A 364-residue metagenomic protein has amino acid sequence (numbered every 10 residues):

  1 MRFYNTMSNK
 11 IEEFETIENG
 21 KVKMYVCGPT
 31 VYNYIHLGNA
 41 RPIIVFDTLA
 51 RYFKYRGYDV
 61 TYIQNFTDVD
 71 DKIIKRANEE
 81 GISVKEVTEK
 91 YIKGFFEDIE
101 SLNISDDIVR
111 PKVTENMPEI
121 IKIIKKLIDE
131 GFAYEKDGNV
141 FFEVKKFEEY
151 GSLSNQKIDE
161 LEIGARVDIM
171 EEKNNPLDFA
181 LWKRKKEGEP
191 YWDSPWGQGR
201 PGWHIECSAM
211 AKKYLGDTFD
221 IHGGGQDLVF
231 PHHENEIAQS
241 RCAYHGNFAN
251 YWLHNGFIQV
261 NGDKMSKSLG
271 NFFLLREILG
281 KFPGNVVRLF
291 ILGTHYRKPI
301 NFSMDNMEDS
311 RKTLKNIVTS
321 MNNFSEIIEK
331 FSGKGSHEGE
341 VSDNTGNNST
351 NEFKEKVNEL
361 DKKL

Functional and structural regions predicted by a protein language model:
M1-T30, D47, E119-S325: Alpha-helical recognition segments enriched in aromatics with Gly/Pro capping that present substrate-recognition
S8-E13, I17-S105: N-terminal, positively charged nucleic-acid-binding surface of large information/translation enzymes
G57-V60, S101-I108, A133, T218 (+1 more regions): Surface-exposed helix-capping loop/turn segments at secondary-structure junctions
Y62, D107-P111, H222-G224: Short catalytic-loop micro-motif centered on adjacent basic/acidic residues
Y62, T88, N175, F353-V357: Generic alpha-helical segment signature
S83, I92, F96-K122, D129-F132 (+6 more regions): Non-catalytic interaction-recognition regions
T294-N316, S320-E340, G346-L364: Long, amphipathic alpha-helical stalk/connector segments used for oligomerization, subunit docking, or mechanical
